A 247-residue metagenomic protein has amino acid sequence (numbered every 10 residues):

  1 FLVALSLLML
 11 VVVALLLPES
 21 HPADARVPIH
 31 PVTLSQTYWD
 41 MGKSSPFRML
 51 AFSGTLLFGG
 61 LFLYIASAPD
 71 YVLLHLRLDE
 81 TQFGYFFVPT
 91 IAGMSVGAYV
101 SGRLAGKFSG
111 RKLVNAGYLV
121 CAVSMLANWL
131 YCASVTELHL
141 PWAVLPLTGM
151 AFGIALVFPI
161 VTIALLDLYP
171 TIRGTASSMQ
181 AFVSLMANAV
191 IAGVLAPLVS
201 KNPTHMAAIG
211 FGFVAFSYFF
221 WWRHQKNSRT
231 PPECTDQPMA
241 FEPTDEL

Functional and structural regions predicted by a protein language model:
V3-A23, F220-W221: C-terminal membrane-cytosol helix-exit motif in multi-pass small-molecule transporters
P18-A51: Juxtamembrane intracellular "pre-TM" segments in multi-pass secondary transporters
T33, R111, H224-L247: Intrinsic disorder in cytosolic terminal tails and internal cytosolic loops of multi-pass membrane transporters
K43-L63, T148-G149: Pair of pore-lining "gating" transmembrane helices in MFS-fold secondary transporters
A66-Q82: Short amphipathic helix-loop junctions that connect adjacent transmembrane helices in Major Facilitator Superfamily/SLC
G97-K112: Helix-to-loop junctions at the C-terminal end of transmembrane segments in multipass secondary transporters
K112-I160: C-terminal transmembrane helical hairpin of 12-TM major facilitator-type secondary transporters
I163-S200, G210: A late C-terminal transmembrane helix in Major Facilitator Superfamily
